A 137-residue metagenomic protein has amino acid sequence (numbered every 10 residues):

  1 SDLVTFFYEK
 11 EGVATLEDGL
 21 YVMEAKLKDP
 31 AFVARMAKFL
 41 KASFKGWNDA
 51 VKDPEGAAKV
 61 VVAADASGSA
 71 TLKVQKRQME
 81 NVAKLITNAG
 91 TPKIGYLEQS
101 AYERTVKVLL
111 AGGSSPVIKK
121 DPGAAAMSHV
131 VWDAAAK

Functional and structural regions predicted by a protein language model:
S1, K28-D29: Alpha-helix termini
S1-E9, K73: Ligand-binding "clamshell"
D2, G68, P116-K120: Residue-level detector of short coil/turn "hinge" positions at structural boundaries
L3, L16-L20, E24-A25, T105: Small-molecule pocket liners
Y8-L16: Short Pro/Gly-enriched coil loops immediately N-terminal to beta-strands
V13, L20, G95: Residues that recognize and position ribonucleotide moieties
D29-G112: Secondary-structure end/capping motifs
Y102-K137: Conserved C-terminal helix/tail region of periplasmic/extracytoplasmic solute-binding proteins
